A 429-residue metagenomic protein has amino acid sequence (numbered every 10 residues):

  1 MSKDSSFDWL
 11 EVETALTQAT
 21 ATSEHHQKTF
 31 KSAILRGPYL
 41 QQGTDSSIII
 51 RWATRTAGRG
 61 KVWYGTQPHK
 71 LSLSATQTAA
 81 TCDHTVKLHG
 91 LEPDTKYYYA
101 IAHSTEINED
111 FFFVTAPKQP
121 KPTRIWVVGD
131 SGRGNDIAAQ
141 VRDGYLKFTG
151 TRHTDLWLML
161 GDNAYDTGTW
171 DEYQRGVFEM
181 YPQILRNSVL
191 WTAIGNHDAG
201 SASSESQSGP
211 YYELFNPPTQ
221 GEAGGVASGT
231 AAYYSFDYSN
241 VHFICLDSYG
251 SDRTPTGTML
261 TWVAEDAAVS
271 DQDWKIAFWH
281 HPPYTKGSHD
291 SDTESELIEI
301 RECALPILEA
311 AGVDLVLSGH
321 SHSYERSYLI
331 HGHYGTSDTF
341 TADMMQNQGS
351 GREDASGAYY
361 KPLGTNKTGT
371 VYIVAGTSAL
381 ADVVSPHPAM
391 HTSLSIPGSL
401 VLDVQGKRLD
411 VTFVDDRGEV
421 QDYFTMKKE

Functional and structural regions predicted by a protein language model:
M1-N135, A139, D143-R152, K275 (+3 more regions): Acidic, histidine-bearing metal-coordination/catalytic regions of metal-dependent phosphoesterases
D45, G161, Y238-N240, G406: Residue-level signal for tight coil/turn positions that link beta-strands
T56-A57, S131-G134, N163-T167, N196-S201 (+6 more regions): Solvent-exposed loop/turn segments at secondary-structure junctions within structured extracellular/periplasmic domains
K61, P210, E325-R326: Phosphate- and divalent-cation-binding pockets in alpha/beta enzyme and binding domains that engage nucleotide-derived
C82, K96-P117, T169-D271, K275 (+4 more regions): Extended active-site neighborhood of metal-dependent phosphoesterases/phosphodiesterases
T123-A193, D198-A199: Conserved, compact domain cores that house catalytic/ligand-binding motifs in diverse enzymes and effector modules
W126-G129, L156-D162, V189-N196, D247 (+3 more regions): Active-site neighborhood of phospho(di)ester-bond hydrolases with catalytic His/Asp-centered motifs
